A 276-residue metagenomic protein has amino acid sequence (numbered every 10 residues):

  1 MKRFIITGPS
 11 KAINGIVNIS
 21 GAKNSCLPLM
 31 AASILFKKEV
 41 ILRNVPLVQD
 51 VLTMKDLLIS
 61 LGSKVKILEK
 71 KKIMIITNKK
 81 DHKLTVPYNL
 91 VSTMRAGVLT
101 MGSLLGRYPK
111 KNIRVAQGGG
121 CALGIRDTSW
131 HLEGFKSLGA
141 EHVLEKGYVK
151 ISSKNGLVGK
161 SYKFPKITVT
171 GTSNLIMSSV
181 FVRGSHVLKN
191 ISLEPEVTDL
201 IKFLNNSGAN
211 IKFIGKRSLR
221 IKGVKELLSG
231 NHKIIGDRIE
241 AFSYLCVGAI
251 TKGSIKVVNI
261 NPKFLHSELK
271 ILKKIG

Functional and structural regions predicted by a protein language model:
M1-G276: Short, structured segments at the rim of ligand-binding sites
